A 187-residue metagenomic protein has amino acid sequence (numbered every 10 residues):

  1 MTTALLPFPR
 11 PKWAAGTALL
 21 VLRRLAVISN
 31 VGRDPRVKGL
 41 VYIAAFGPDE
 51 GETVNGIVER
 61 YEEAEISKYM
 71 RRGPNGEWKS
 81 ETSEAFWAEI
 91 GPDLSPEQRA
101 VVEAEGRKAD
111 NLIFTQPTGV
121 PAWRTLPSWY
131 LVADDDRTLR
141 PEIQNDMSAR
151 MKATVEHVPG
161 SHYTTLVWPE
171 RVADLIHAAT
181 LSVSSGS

Functional and structural regions predicted by a protein language model:
T2, P169-H177: Short, amphipathic alpha-helical "lid/cap" segments that border enzyme active or binding sites
A4-G56: Conserved hydrolase catalytic core segment
R33-S83, D110-I113, M147: Flexible "cap/lid" loop of the alpha/beta hydrolase fold
L40, P127-D136: Conserved strand-to-loop "acid loop" that flanks and positions the catalytic carboxylate
E81-D93: Helix-loop "lid/cap" segments that line or gate small-molecule binding pockets
V101-A122: Active-site nucleophile elbow and catalytic-triad environment of alpha/beta-hydrolase enzymes
W123-S128, R150-A153: Short, proline-enriched alpha-helix->beta-strand connector loops that line the catalytic pocket of alpha/beta-hydrolase
D134-P159, Y163-L166, A178-A179: Conserved loop-alpha-helix segment in the C-terminal half of the alpha/beta-hydrolase fold that carries the catalytic
